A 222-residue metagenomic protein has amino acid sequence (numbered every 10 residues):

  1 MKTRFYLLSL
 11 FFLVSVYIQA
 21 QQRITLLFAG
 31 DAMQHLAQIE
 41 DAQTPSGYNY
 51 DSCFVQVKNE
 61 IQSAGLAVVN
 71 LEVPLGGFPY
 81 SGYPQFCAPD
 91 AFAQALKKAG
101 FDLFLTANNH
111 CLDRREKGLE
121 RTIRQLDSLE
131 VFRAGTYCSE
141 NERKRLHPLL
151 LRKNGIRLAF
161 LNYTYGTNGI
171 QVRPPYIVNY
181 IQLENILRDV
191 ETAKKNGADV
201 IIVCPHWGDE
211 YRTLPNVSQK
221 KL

Functional and structural regions predicted by a protein language model:
M1-Q21: Bacterial Sec-dependent N-terminal signal peptides
Q21-L222: Acidic, metal/ion-coordinating pockets
